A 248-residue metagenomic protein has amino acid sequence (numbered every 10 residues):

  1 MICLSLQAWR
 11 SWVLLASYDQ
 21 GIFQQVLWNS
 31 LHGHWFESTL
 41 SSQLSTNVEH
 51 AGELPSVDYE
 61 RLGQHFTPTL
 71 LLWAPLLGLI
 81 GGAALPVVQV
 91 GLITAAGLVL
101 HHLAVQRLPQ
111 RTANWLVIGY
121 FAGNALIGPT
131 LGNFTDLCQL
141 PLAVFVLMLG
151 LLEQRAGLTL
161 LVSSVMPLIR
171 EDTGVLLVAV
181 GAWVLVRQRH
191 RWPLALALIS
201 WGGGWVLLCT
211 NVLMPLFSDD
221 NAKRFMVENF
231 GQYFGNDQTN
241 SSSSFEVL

Functional and structural regions predicted by a protein language model:
I2-L4, V87, I118, L151 (+3 more regions): Hydrophobic residues within the alpha-helical transmembrane core of Major Facilitator Superfamily
C3-L6, L14, D19-I22, N29-S30 (+2 more regions): Membrane-lumen/periplasm interface segments of specific transmembrane helices in polyprenyl phosphate-linked
Q25-H32, F36-G81, L176, L248: Short hydrophobic/aromatic helix or loop-helix immediately within or flanking a transmembrane segment in polytopic
T67-A74, G78, G82-V99, V117-V146 (+1 more regions): Aromatic- and kink-enriched transmembrane "portal" helix at the membrane-lumen/periplasm boundary that abuts
G81-V87, R107-W115, E153-T159, R189-L194: Membrane-helix interface segments
V99-L103, G119, C138-S163, L177-G181: Specific aromatic-rich, kink-prone transmembrane helix
L158-L168, D172-V186, L196-I199: Transmembrane-embedded, aromatic-rich helix segments that form part of the hydrophobic channel/pocket engaging
